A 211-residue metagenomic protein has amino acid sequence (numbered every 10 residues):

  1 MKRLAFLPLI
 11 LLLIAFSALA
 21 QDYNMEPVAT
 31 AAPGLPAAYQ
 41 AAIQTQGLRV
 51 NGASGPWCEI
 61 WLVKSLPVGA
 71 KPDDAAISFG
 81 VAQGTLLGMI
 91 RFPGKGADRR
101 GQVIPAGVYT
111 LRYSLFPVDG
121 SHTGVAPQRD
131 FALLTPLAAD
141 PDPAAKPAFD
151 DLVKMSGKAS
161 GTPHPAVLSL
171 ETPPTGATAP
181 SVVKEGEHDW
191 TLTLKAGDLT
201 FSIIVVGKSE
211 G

Functional and structural regions predicted by a protein language model:
M1-L4: Positively charged n-region of N-terminal signal peptides that target proteins for export
L7-A15: Bacterial N-terminal signal peptides
Q21-S78, L134-G211: Primarily secretory-pathway and cell-envelope proteins
G55, Q83-L87, I104-A106, P127-R129: Extracytoplasmic
P72-I77, L86-K95: N-terminal post-signal-peptidase region of extra-cytosolic proteins
G107-S114: A short tyrosine-centered beta-strand micro-motif
S121-V125: Short consensus segments that form the blades of beta-propeller domains, in both extracellular/periplasmic
